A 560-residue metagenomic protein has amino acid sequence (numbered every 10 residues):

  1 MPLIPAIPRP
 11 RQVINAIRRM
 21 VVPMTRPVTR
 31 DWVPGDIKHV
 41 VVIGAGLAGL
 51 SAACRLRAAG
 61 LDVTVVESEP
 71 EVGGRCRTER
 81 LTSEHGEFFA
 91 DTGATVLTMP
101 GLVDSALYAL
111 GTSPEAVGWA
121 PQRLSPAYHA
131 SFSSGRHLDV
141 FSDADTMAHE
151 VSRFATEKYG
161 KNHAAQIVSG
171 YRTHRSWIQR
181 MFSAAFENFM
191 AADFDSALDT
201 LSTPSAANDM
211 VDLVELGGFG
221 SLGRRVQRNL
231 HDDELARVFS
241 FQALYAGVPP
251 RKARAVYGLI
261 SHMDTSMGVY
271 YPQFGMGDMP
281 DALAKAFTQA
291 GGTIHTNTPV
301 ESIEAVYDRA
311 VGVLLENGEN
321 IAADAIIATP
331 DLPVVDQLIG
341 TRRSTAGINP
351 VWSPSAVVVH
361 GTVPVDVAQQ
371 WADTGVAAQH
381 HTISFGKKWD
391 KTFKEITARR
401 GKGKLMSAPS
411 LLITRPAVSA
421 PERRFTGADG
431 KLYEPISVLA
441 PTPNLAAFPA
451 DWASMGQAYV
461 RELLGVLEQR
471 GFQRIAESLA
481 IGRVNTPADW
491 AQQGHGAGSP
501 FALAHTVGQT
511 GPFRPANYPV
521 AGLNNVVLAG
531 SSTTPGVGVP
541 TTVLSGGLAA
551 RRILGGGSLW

Functional and structural regions predicted by a protein language model:
M1-V40, A58-A59: Extreme N-terminal leader/targeting segments of oxidoreductases
P2, I7, D36, E301-A428: Mid-domain catalytic core of redox enzymes that form a hydrophobic substrate pocket/lid adjacent to a catalytic redox
D31-A184: N-terminal glycine-rich phosphate/pyrophosphate-binding loop and immediately adjacent elements
S134-L138, A144-K252: Rossmann-like flavin
D232-A246, M406-L412, Q473-P535: A glycine-rich dinucleotide-binding beta-alpha-beta segment and adjacent secondary-structure elements that constitute
L259-A310: Helical element adjacent to the flavin cofactor pocket in flavoenzyme catalytic cores
L412-H505: FAD-dependent oxidoreductase catalytic-site/capping-region signature
S531-I553: A conserved FAD-binding loop/helix module that cradles the flavin
